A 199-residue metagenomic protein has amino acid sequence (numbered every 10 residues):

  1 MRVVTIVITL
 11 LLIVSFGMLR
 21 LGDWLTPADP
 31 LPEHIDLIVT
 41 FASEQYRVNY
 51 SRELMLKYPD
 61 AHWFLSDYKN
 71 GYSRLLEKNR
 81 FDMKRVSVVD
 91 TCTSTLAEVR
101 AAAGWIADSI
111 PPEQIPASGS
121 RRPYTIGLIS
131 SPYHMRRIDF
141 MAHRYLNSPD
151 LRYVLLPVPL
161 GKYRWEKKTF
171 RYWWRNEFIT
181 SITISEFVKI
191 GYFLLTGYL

Functional and structural regions predicted by a protein language model:
R2-R20: Hydrophobic membrane-insertion alpha-helices, especially the h-region of bacterial N-terminal signal peptides
M18, G22-D23, Y192: Membrane-water interface at transmembrane helix exits
D23-W174: A structural signal for short, hydrophobic/glycine-enriched beta-strand patches
W174-L199: A transmembrane-helix-recognition feature enriched in membrane-embedded lipid enzymes and envelope glyco-/phospholipid
